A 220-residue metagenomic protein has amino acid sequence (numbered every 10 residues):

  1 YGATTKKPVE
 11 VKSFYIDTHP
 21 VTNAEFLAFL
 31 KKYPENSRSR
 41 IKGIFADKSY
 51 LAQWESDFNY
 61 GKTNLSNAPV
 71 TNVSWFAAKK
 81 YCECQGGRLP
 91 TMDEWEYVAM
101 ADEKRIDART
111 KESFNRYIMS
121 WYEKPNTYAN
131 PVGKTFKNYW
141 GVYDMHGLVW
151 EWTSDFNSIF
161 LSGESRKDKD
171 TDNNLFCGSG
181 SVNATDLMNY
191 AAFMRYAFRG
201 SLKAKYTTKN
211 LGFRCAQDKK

Functional and structural regions predicted by a protein language model:
Y1-D93, M100, R199-K220: Extended beta-strand/loop cores of jelly-roll/beta-sandwich
E55-G200, A204-K209: Functional-site microenvironments in short loops/helix caps that host divalent-cation chemistry
